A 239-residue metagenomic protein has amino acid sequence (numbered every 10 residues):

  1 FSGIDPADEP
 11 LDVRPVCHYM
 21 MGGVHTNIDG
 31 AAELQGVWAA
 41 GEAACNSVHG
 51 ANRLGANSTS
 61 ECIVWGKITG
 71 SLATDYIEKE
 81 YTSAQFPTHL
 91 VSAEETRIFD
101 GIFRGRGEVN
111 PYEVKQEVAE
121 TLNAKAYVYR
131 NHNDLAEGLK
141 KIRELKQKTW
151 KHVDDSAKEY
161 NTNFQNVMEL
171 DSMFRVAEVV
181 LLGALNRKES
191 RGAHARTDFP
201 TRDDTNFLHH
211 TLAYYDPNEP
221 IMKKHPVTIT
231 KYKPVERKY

Functional and structural regions predicted by a protein language model:
F1-M21, L34: C-terminal catalytic lobe of FAD-dependent flavoproteins
Y19, H25-A39, A43-Y239: Glycine- and aromatic-enriched mobile tails/lids
